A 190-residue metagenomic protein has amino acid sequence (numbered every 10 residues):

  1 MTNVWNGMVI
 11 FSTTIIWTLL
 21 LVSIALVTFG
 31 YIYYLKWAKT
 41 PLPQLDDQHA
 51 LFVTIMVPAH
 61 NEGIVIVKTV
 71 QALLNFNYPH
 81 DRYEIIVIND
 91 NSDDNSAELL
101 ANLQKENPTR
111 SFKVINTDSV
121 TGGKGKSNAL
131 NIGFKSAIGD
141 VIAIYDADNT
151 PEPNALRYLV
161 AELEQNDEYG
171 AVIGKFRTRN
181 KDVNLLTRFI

Functional and structural regions predicted by a protein language model:
M1-H49: N-terminal membrane-anchoring/stem segments of glycan-assembly enzymes
L51-T54, E84: Cell-envelope/extracellular polymer assembly enzymes that use nucleotide-activated donors
E62-V65, S92: Donor nucleotide-sugar binding loop of glycosyltransferases
V67, D94-L103, N154: Acidic helix N-cap motif at the loop->helix transition within catalytic regions of sugar-transfer enzymes
Q71-R82: Short, acidic, metal-binding catalytic loop of nucleotide-sugar glycosyltransferases
H80, N89-L99, S119-T121, T150: A conserved acidic beta->alpha catalytic loop
Q104, P108-T109, N116-K135, P153-I190: Long helical/loop segments within the catalytic core of UDP-sugar-dependent glycosyltransferases, especially the large
I142: Short aromatic/hydrophobic "clamp" motif used to bind/position activated sugar donors
